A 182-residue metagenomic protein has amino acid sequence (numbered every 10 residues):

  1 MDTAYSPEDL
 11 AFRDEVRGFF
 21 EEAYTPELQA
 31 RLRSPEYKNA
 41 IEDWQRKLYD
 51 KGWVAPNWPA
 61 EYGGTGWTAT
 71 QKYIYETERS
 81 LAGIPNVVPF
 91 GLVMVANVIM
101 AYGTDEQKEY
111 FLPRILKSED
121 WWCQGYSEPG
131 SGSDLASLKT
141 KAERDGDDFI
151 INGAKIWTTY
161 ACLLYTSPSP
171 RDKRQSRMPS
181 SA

Functional and structural regions predicted by a protein language model:
M1-F90, E106-K117, G130: Amphipathic, small/basic residue-rich leader segments at the start of a protein or domain
D9, G52, T104, Q124 (+1 more regions): Buried hydrophobic positions in well-ordered alpha/beta secondary-structure cores of metabolic enzymes
M94-Y102: Helix-loop "lid/cap" segments that line or gate small-molecule binding pockets
E119-Y126: A short, Trp-centered hydrophobic/proline-enriched beta-strand micro-motif
G130-L138: Active-site-adjacent elements of ketosynthase-type condensing enzymes
T140-E143: A structural signal for short hydrophobic beta-strand segments in well-ordered beta-sheet cores
D148, N152-R171: A short core secondary-structure module
P170-D172, S176-A182: Positively charged, low-complexity/disordered segments
